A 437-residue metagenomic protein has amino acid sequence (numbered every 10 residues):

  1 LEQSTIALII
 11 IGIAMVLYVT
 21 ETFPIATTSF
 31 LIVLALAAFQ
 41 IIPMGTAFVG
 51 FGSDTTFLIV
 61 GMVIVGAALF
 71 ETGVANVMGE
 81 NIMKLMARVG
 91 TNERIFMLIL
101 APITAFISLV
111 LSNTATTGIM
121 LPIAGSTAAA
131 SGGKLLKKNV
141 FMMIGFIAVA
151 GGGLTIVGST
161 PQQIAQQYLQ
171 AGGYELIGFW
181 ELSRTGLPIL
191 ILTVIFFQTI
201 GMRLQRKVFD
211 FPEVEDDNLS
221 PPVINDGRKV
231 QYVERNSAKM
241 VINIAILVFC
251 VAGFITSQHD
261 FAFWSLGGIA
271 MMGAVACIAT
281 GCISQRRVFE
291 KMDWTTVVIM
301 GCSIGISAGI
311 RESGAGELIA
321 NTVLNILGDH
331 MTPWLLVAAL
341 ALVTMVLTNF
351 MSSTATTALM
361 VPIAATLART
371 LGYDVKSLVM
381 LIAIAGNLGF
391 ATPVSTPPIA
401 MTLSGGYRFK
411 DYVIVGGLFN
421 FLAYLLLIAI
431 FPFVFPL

Functional and structural regions predicted by a protein language model:
L1-V60, I64-G66, L182-N321, V337 (+3 more regions): Hydrophobic transmembrane alpha-helices of multi-pass small-molecule transporters
I6, T91, G133-M143, G151-I164 (+2 more regions): Juxtamembrane and boundary regions of transmembrane helices in multi-pass small-molecule transporters and channels
I13-E21, A68-L85, G125-S131, G201 (+4 more regions): C-terminal ends of transmembrane helices
A14-F23, I103-S112, G145-V157, A252-H259 (+2 more regions): Transmembrane alpha-helix interface/packing and boundary motifs in multi-pass membrane proteins, characterized by
L31, I99, I103, M143-F146 (+8 more regions): Hydrophobic residues within alpha-helical transmembrane segments of multi-pass solute transporters/permease subunits
I32-V33, G79-N81, T114-A128, F141-G145 (+6 more regions): Re-entrant/interfacial helical elements at transmembrane boundaries that shape and gate the permeation pathway
L34, A38-K134, T295-T296, M300-L371: Membrane-embedded alpha-helical segments and adjacent helix-loop junctions characteristic of multi-pass solute
M44, L135-K137, F179, L266 (+3 more regions): Alpha-helix N-cap/start motif
